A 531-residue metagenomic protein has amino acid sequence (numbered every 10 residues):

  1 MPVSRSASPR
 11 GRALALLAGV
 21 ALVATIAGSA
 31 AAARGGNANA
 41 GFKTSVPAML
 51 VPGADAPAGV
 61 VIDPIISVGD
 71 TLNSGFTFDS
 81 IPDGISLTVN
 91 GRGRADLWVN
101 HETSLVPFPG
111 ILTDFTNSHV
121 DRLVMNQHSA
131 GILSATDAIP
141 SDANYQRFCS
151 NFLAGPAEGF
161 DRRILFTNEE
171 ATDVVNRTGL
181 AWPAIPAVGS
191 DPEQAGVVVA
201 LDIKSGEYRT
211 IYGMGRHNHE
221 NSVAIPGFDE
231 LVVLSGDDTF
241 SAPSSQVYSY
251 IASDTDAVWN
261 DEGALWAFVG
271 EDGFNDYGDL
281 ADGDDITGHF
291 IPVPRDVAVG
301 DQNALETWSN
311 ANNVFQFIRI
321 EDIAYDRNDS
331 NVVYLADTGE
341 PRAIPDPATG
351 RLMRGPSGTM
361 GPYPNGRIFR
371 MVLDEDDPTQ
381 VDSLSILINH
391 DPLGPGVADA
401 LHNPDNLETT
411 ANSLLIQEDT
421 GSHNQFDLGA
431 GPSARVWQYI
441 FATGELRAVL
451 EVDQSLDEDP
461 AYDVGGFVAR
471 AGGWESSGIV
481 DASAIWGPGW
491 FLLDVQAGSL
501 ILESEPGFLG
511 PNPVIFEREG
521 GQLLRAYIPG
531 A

Functional and structural regions predicted by a protein language model:
M1-P9: N-terminal secretory signal peptides that target proteins for export/translocation
P9-A15: Gram-positive Sec-dependent secretion signals
L16-T25: Bacterial N-terminal signal peptides
G19, A30-A31: Cleavable N-terminal signal peptides
A31-A531: Sequence/structural signature of beta-propeller domains
